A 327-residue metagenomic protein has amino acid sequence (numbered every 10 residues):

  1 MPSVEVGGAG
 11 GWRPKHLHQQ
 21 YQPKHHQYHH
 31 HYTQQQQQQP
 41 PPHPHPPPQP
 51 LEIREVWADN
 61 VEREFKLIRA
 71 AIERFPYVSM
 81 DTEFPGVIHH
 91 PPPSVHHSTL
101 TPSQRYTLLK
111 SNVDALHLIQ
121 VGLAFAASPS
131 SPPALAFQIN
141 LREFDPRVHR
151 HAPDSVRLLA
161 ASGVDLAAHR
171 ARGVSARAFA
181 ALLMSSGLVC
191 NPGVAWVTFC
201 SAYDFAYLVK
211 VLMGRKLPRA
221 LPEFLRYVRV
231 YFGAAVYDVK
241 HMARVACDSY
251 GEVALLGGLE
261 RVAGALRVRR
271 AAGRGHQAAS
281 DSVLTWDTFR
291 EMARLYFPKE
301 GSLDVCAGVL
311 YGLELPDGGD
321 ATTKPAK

Functional and structural regions predicted by a protein language model:
M1-A115, A126-L182, V239: N-terminal accessory regions of nucleic-acid-interacting proteins
S3, P92, A115-V121, A126-T322 (+1 more regions): Metal-dependent phosphoesterase core characteristic of DEDDh/y 3'-5' exonuclease domains
